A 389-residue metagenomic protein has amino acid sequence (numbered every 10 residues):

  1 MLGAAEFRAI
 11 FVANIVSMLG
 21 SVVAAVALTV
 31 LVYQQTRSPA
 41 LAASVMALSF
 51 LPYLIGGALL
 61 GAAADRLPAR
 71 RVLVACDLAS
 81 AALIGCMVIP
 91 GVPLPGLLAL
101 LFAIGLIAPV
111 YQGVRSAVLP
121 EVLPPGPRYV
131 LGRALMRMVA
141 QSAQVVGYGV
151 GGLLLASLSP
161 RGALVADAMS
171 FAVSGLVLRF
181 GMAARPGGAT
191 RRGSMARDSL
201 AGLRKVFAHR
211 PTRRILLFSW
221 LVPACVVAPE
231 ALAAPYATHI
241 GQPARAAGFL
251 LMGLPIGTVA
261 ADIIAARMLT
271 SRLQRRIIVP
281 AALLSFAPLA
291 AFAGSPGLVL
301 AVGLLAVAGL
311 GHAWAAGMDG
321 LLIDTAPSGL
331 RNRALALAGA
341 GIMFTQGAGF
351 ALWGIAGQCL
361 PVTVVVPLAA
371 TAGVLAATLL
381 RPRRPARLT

Functional and structural regions predicted by a protein language model:
M1-T389: Alpha-helical transmembrane-bundle signature of multi-pass membrane transport and export proteins
